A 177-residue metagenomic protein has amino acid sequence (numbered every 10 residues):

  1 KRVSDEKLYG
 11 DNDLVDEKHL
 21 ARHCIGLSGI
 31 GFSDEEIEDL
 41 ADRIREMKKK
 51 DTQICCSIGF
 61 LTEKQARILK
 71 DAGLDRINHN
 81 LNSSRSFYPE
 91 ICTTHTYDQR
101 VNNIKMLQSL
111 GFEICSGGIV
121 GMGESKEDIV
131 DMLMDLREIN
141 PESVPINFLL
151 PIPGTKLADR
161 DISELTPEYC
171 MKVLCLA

Functional and structural regions predicted by a protein language model:
K1-Y9, V15-N103, E113-G117, E142-N147: Core AdoMet radical
I25, K49-D51, D98-K156, C170-A177: Conserved C-terminal portion of the radical SAM core fold that forms the substrate/S-adenosylmethionine-binding
G29-D34, T94, V120-S125, I152 (+1 more regions): Short, small-residue-enriched loops and turns at beta-alpha junctions that line or gate enzyme active sites
R67, E90, K126-D128, T155-S163: Short, well-ordered secondary-structure micro-motifs
G73-R76, Y169, V173: Glycine-rich, acidic and aromatic/proline-enriched surface loops and short helix-turn segments that act as binding
I162-C170: Generic long, charged, amphipathic alpha-helical segments
